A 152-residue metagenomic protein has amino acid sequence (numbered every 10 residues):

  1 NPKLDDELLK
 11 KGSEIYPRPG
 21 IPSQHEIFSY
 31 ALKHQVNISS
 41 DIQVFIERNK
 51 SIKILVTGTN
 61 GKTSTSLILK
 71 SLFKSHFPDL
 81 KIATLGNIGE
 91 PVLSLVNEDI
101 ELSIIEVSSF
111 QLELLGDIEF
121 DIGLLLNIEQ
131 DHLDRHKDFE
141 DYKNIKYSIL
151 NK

Functional and structural regions predicted by a protein language model:
N1-K3: Long, basic/Gly/Ser/Thr-rich N-terminal segments that mediate initial subcellular attachment or targeting
D6-K10, P19-K152: Phosphate-binding loop of NTP-binding sites
